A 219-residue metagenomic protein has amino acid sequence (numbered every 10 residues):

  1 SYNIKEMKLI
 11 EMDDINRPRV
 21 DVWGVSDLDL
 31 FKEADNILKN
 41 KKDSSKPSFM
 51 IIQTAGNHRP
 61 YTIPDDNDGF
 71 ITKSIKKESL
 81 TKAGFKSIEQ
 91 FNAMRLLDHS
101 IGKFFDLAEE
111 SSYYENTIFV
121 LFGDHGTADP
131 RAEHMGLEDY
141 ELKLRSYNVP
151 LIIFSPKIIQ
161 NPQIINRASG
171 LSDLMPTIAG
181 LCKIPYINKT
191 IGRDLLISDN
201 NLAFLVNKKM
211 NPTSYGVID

Functional and structural regions predicted by a protein language model:
S1-D219: Solvent-exposed soluble domains appended to multi-pass membrane proteins
